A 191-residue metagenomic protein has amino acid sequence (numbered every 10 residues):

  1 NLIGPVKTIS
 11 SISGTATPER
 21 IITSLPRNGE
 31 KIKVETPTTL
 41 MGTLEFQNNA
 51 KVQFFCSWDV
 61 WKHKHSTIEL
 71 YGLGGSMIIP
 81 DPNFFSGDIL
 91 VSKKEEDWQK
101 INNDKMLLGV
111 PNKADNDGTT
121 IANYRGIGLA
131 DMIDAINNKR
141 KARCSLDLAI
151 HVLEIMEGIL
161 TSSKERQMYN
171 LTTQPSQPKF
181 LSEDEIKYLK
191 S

Functional and structural regions predicted by a protein language model:
N1-P26, L44-A50, S162: Oxidoreductase and adenylate-handling cofactor-binding alpha/beta cores
S10-I12, F55, T172: Solvent-exposed beta-strand sheet faces enriched in polar/charged residues
R20-N48, I68-E69, L73-D147, Y169 (+1 more regions): C-terminal glycine/acidic-rich active-site capping loop/insertion
Q53-C56, I79-P80: Beta-strand scaffold of nucleotide-dependent catalytic cores
F55-K64: Glycine-rich phosphate/pyrophosphate-binding beta-alpha loops
S163-M168: A short N-terminal helical cap/helix-turn-helix that marks the beginning of AMP-binding/adenylate-forming
